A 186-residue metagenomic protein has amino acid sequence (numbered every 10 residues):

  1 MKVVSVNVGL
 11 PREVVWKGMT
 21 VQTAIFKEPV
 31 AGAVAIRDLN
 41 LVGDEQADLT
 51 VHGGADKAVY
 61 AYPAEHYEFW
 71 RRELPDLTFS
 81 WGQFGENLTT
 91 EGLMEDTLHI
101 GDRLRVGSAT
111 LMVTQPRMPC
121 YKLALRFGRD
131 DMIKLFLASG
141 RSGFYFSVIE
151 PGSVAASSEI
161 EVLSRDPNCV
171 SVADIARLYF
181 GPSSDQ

Functional and structural regions predicted by a protein language model:
M1-K122, D131, P167-Q186: Electropositive, beta-rich accessory/interaction domains or terminal extensions that provide binding surfaces
G92-M94, G140, E150: Short loop/turn positions at the edges of beta-strands in beta-sheet-rich folds
G101, P151, A155-S158: Loop/turn positions that initiate beta-strands
F127-K134, A138-V148: Active-site glycine-rich loop that binds ribose-phosphate moieties when present
A138, E150-S153, N168: Short amphipathic alpha-helix initiation/capping segments at coil-to-helix junctions
I160-S164: Short hydrophobic beta/alpha edge segments that flank linear recognition/processing sites
